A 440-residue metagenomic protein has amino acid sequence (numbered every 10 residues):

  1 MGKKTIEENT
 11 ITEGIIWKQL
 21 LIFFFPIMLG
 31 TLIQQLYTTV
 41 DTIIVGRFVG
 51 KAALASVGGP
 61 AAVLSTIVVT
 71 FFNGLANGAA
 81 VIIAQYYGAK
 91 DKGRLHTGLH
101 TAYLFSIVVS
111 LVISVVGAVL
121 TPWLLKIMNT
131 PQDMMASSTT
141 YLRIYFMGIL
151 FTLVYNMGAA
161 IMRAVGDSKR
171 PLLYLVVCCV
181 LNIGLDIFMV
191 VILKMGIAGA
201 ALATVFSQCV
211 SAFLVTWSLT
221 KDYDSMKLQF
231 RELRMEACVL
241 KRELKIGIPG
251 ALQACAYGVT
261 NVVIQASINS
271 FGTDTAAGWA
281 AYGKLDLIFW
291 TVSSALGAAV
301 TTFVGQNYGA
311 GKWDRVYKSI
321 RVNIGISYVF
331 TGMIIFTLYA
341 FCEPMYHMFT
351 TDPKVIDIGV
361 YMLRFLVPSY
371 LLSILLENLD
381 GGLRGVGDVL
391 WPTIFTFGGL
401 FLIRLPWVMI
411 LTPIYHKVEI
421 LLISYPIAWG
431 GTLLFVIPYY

Functional and structural regions predicted by a protein language model:
M1-F24, I83-G148, I192-I248, V304-S369 (+1 more regions): Short alpha-helical transmembrane segments in multi-pass integral membrane proteins
E13, W17-L36, V40, L64-F71 (+8 more regions): Residue-level signal for short hydrophobic patches within transmembrane helices of multi-pass membrane transporters
I22-D41, I144, Y155, C178 (+5 more regions): Transmembrane helical elements of multi-pass membrane transporters/channels
L36-A55, L125-Q132, F188-M195, C255-K284 (+4 more regions): Helix-terminus/linker motif at the lipid-water interface of multi-pass membrane proteins
T39-I43, V115, W123, M157-I161 (+8 more regions): Alpha-helical transmembrane segments of multipass membrane proteins
V49-V63, S138, L142, A201 (+3 more regions): Small-residue hotspots at the loop-to-helix junctions and early N-terminal turns of transmembrane alpha-helices
L54-V115, T152-P171, Q265, G278-C342 (+1 more regions): Small-residue-rich hydrophobic transmembrane alpha-helices
A76, A80, Y145-R163, P171-C179 (+5 more regions): Short runs within selected transmembrane alpha-helices of multi-pass transporters and secretion channels
